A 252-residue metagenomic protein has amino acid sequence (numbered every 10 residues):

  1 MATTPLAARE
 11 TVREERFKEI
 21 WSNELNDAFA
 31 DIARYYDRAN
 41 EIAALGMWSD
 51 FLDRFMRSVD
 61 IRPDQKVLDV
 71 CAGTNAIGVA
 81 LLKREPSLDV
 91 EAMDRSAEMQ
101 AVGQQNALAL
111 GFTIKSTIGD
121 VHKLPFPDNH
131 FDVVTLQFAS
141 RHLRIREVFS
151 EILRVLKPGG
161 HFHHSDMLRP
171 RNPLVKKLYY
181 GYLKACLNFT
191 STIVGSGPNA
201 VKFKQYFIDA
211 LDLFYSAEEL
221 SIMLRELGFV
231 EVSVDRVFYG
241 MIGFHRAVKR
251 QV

Functional and structural regions predicted by a protein language model:
T4-D60, A76-A80, K202-Q205: Conserved class I S-adenosyl-L-methionine
N23, R169-M223, S233: C-terminal alpha-helical "lid/dimerization" subdomain adjacent to the S-adenosyl-L-methionine
K66-K123: Class I SAM-dependent methyltransferase SAM/SAH-binding core
H122-V134: A short acidic, Gly/Pro-enriched loop at the edge of an enzyme's catalytic core that lines a small-molecule cofactor
V133-R146: A short SAM/SAH-binding and catalytic strip from SAM-dependent methyltransferases
R146-H161: A short glycine-rich, Lys/Arg-flanked "PGG" loop and its adjoining helix->strand segment in the class I
L227-V252: Core SAM-dependent methyltransferase catalytic element
